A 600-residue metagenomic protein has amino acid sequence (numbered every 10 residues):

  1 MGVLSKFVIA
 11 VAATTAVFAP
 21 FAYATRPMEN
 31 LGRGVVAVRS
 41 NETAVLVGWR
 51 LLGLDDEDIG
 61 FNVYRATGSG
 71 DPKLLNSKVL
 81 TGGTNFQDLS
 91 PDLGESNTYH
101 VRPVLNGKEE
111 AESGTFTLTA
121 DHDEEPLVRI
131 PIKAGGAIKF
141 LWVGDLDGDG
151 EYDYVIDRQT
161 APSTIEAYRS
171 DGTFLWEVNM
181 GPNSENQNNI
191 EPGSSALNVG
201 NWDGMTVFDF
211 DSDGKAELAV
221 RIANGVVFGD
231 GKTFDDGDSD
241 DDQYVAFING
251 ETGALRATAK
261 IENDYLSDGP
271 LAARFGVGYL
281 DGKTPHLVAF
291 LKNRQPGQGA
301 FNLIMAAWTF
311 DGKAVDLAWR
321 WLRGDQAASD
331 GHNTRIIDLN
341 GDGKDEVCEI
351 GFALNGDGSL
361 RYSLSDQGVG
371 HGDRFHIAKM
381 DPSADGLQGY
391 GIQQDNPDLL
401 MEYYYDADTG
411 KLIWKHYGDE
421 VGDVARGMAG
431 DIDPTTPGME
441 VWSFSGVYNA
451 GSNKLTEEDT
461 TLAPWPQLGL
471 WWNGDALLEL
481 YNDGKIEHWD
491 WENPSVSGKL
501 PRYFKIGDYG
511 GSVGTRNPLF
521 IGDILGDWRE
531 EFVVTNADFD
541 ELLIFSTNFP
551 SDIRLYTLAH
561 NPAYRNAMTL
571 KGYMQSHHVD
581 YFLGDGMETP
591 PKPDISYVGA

Functional and structural regions predicted by a protein language model:
M1-I9: Bacterial N-terminal signal peptides that target proteins for export
A10-V11, A22: Cleavable N-terminal signal peptides
T25-R33, E42-A44, L51-D56, A66-L74 (+1 more regions): Beta-propeller-forming repeat regions
A37-V38: Intrinsically disordered, low-complexity regulatory segments in eukaryotic proteins
